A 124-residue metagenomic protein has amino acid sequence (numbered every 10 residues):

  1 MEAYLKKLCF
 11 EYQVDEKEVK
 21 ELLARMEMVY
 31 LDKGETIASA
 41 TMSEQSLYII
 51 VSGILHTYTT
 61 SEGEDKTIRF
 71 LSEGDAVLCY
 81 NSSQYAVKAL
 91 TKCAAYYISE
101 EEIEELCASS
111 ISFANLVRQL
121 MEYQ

Functional and structural regions predicted by a protein language model:
M1-M28, D75: Cyclic nucleotide-binding regulatory module and flanking cytosolic helices
Q13, E27-M42, T60-G63, L71-S72: Conserved short histidine dyad/triad with adjacent acidic residue
L22, A40-M42, C79-Y80: Short solvent-exposed loop/turn micro-motifs enriched in small/polar/acidic residues
M26, E44, S82: Short coil/loop residues immediately preceding or within conserved phosphate-binding loops of NTP-utilizing enzyme
G34, E44-T57, G74: Glycine- and acidic-residue-biased ligand/ion/polar-headgroup-sensing regions
E62-Y123: Cyclic-nucleotide recognition modules
